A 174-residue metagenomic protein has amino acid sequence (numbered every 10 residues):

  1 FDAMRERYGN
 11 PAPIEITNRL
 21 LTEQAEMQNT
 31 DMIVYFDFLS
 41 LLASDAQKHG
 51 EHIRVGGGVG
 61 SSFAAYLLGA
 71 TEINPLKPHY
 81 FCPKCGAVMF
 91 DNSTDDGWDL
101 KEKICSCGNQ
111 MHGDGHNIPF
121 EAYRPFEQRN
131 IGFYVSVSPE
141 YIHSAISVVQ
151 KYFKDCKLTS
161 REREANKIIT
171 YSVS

Functional and structural regions predicted by a protein language model:
F1-S174: Alpha-helical scaffold/interaction cores of sigma-54-like transcription cofactors and many family A DNA polymerases
